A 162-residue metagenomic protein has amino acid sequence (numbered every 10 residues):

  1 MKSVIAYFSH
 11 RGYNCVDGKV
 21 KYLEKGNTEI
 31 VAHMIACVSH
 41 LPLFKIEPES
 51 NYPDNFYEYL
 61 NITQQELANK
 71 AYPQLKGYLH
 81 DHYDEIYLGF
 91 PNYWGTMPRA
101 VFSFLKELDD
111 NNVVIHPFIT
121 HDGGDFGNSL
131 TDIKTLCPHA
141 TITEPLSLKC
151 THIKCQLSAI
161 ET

Functional and structural regions predicted by a protein language model:
M1-E85, G95-T96: N-terminal beta1-alpha1-beta2 submodule of the flavodoxin-like/Rossmannoid cofactor-binding fold
V4-A6, F44, Y87, H116-F118 (+1 more regions): Hydrophobic/aromatic beta-strand patches that form the interior of the parallel beta-sheet core in alpha/beta enzyme
G12, P48-S50, D122, K149-H152: Residue-level detector of flexible, active-site-proximal loop/helix-junction positions within diverse enzyme catalytic
N27-V31, S129, A159: Stable alpha-helical elements in mature extracytoplasmic
L41, D132-T135, S147-C150: Functional cleft and adjacent loop/helix regions within the main domain that mediate ligand binding or catalysis
P53-T141: Helix-loop-strand module that forms the ligand-binding subsite of alpha/beta enzymes
T141-T162: Glycine-rich phosphate/pyrophosphate-binding loop and the adjoining helix
